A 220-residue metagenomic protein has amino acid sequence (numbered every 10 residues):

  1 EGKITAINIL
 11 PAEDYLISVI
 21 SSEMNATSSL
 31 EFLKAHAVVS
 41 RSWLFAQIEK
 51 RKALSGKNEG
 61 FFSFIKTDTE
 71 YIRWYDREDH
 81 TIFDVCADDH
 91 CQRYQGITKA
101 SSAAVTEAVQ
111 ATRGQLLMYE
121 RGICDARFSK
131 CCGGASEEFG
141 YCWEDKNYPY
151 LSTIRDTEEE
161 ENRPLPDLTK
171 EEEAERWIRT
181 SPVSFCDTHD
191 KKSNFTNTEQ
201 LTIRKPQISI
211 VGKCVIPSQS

Functional and structural regions predicted by a protein language model:
E1-S220: Conserved, single-site charged/polar hotspot
